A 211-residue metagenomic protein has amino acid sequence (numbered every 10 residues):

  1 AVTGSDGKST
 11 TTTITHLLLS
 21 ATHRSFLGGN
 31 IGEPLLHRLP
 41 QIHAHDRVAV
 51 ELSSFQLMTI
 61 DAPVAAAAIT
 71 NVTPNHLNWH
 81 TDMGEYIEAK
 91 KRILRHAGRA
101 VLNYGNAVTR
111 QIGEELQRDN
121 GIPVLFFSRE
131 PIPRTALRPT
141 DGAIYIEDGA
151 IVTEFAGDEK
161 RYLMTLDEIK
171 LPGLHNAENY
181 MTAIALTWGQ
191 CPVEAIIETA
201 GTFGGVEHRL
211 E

Functional and structural regions predicted by a protein language model:
A1-Y104, V108-P123: Phosphate-binding loop of NTP-binding sites
H16, Y180-G189: Short, small-residue alpha-helix embedded
A44-N78, G113-L166, T202, V206-R209: Extended acidic/charged loop-beta regions that coordinate divalent cations and stabilize anionic phosphate/carboxylate
N103, G173-Y180, Q190-E194: Electropositive phosphate-/nucleotide-binding environments in soluble metabolic enzymes
P131-I132, L137, P172-N176, A195: Active-site glycine/GP-rich loop and adjacent strand/helix microenvironment that borders small-molecule binding pockets
K160-Y162, K170, Q190: A noncatalytic interaction/capping subdomain that flanks phosphate/NTP-handling catalytic cores
I169-T182, G204-L210: Short glycine/threonine-rich catalytic loop with a Thr-x-Gly-x-Asp
L186-E211: Gly/charged, well-structured mid-domain segments that form the phosphate/adenylate-handling core of ATP-dependent
